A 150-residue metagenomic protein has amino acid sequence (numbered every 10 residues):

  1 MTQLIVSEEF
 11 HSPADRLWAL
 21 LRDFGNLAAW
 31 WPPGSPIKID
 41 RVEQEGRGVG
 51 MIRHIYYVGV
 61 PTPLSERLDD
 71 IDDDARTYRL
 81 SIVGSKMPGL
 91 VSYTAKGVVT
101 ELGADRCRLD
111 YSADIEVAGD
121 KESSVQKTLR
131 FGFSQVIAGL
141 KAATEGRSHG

Functional and structural regions predicted by a protein language model:
M1-E45: Hydrophobic ligand-binding cavity/cleft-lining segments
T2, R47-V49, V60, V91 (+1 more regions): Residue-level preference for beta-strand/loop junctions
V6-E8, L64-D70, Y93-E101: Hydrophobic/aromatic beta-strand elements that line small-molecule binding cavities or substrate pockets in beta-rich
A14-D15, D70-R76, V98-R108, R147: A short, structured loop/turn motif at beta-sheet edges
L17-L21, L27, R53, L68 (+3 more regions): Hydrophobic pocket/interface hotspot
K38-S85, Q135, A143-R147: Glycine-rich portal/gate segments that line the openings of hydrophobic small-molecule binding cavities
I82-Q135: Beta-strand/loop substructures that line and gate deep hydrophobic ligand-binding cavities in soluble
